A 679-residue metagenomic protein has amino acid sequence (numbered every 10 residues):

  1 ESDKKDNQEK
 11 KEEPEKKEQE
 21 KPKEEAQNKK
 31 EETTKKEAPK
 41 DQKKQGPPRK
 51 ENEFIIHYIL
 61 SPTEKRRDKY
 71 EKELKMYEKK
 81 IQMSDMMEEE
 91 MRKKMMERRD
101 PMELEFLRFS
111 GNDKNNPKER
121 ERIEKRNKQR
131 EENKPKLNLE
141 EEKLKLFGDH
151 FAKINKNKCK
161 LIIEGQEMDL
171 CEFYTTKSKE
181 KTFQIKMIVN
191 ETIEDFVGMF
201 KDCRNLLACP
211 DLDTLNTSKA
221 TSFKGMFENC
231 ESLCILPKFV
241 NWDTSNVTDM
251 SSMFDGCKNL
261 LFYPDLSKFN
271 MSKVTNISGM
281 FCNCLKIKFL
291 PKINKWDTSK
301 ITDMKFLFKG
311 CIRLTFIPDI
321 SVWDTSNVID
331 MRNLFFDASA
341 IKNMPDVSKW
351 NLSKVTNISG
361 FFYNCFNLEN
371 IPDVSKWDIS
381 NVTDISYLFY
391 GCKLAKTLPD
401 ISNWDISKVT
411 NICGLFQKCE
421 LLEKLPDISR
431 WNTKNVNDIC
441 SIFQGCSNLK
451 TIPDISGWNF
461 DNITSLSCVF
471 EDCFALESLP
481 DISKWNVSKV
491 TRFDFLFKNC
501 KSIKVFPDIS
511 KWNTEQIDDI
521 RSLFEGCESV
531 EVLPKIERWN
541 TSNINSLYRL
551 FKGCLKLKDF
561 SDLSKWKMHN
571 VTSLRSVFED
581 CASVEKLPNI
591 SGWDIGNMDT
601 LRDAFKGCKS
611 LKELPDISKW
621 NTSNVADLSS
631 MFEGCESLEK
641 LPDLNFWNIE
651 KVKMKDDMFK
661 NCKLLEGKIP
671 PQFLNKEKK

Functional and structural regions predicted by a protein language model:
K4-G46, P642: Acidic, proline-/serine-/threonine-rich low-complexity intrinsically disordered repeat tracts
K35-K36, K40-K679: Negatively charged
